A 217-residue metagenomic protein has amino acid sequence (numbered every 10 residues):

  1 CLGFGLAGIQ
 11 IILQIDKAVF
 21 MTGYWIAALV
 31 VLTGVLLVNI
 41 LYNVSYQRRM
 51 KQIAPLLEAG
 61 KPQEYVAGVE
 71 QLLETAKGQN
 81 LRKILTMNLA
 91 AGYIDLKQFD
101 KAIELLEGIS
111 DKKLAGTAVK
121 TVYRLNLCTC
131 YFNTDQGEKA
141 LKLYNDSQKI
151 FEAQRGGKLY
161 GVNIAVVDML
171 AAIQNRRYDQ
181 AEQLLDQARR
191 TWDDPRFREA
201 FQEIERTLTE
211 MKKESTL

Functional and structural regions predicted by a protein language model:
W25-M50, A54: Transmembrane alpha-helices and immediately adjacent membrane-cytoplasm interface residues in multi-pass integral
N43, Q79-R82, T117-K120, G157-G161: Residue signature of alpha-solenoid helical repeat architecture, marking inter-repeat boundaries and helix-start
Q47, K51, M87-N88, V119-T129 (+3 more regions): "A position-specific structural signal for the A-helix of alpha-solenoid helical repeats
E70-E74, E107-K113, N145-A153, D186-T191: Amphipathic alpha-helical segments of tetratricopeptide repeats
